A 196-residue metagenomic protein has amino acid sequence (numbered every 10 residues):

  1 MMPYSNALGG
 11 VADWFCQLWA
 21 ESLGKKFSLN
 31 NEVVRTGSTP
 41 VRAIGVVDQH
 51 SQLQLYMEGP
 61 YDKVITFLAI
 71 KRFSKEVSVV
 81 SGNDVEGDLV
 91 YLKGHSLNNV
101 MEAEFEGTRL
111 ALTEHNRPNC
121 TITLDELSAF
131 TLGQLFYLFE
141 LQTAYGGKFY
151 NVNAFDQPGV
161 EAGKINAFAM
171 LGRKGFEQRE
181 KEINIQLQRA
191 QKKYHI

Functional and structural regions predicted by a protein language model:
M1-I196: A SIS-like phosphosugar-recognition module
